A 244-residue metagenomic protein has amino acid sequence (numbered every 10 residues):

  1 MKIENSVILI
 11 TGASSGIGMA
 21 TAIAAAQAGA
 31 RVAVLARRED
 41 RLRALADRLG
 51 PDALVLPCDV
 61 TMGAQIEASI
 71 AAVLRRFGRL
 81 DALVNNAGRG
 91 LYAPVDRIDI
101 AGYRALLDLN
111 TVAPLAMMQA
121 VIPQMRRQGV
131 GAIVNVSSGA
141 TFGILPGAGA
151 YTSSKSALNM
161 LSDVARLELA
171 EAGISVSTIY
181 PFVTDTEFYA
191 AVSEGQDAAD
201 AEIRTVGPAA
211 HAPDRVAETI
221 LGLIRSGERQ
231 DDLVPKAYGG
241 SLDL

Functional and structural regions predicted by a protein language model:
S14-S15: Conserved glycine-rich cofactor-binding loop
A30-A44: Conserved glycine-rich Rossmann-like NAD(P)H-binding loop of the short-chain dehydrogenase/reductase
C58-A68, I100: The beta1-alpha1 cofactor-binding region of Rossmann-like NAD(H)/NADP(H)-dependent oxidoreductases
P94-V95, G102-R104: Substrate-binding pocket helix/loop in short-chain dehydrogenase/reductase
M118, S154: Active-site helix of classical SDR
S138: Residue(s) in the substrate-gating loop at a strand-loop-helix junction that position the organic substrate next
T178-I179, D197-G240, L244: C-terminal helical subdomain
